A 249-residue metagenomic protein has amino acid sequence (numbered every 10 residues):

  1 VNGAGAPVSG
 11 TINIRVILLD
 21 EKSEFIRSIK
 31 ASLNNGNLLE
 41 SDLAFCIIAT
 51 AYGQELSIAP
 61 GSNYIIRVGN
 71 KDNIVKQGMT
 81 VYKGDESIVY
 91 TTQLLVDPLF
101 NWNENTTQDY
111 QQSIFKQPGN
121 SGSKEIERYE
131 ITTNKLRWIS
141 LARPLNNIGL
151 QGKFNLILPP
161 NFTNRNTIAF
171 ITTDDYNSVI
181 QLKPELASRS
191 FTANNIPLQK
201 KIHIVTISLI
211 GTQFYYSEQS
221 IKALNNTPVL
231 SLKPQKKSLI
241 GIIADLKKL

Functional and structural regions predicted by a protein language model:
N2-T11, I17-L249: Proteolytic cleavage junctions
